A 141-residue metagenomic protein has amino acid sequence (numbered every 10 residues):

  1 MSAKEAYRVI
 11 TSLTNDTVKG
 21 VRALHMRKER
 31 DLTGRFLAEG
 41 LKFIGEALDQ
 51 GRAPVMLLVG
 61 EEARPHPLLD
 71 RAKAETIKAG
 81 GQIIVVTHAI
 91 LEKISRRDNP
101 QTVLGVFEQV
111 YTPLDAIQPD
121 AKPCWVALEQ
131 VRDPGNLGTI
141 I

Functional and structural regions predicted by a protein language model:
M1-D98: N-terminal positively charged helical leader segments and presequences
K4-R8, K42, D49, A74-K78 (+4 more regions): RNA substrate-binding interface of SAM-dependent RNA methyltransferases
L37, L58, L104-V106, W125-A127: Structural motif
P54, P100, A121-P123: A general structural motif
D98-Q109: Conserved N-terminal subdomain of the carbohydrate kinase-like
